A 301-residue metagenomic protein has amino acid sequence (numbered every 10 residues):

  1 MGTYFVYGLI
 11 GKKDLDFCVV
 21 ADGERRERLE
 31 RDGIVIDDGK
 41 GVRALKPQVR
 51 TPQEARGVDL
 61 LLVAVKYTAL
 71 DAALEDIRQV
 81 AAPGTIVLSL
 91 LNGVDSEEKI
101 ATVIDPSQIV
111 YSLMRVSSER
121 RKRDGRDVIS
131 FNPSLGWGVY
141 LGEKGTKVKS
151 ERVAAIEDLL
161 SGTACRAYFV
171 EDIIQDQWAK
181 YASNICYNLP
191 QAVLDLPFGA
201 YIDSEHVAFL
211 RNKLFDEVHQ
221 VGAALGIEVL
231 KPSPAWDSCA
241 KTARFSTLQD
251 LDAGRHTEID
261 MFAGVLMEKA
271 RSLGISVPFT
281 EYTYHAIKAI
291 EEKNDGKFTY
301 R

Functional and structural regions predicted by a protein language model:
M1-A44: NAD(P)+-binding Rossmann beta1-loop-alpha1 motif at the extreme N-terminus of oxidoreductases
Y7-G11, E75-Q79, T102, G264 (+1 more regions): Short, well-ordered alpha-helices that flank and scaffold nucleotide-derived cofactor binding pockets
D16-C18, L88, V110, Y140 (+1 more regions): A structural signal for isolated positions on well-ordered beta-strands in alpha/beta enzyme cores
E24, N92-V94, L113-S118, G145 (+3 more regions): Glycine-rich beta-alpha junction loops
R25-E30, E97-E98, K149: Short, charged/polar "capping" segments at the starts of alpha-helices and the immediately preceding loops
R28, Q79-V80, V103-Q108, R123-V229: Internal alpha-helical scaffold of NAD(P)-dependent oxidoreductase catalytic cores
G41-V128: Rossmann-like NAD(P)(H) cofactor-binding subdomain of soluble oxidoreductases
A200, L210-R301: NAD(P)-dependent Rossmann-like dehydrogenase/reductase catalytic/cofactor-binding core
